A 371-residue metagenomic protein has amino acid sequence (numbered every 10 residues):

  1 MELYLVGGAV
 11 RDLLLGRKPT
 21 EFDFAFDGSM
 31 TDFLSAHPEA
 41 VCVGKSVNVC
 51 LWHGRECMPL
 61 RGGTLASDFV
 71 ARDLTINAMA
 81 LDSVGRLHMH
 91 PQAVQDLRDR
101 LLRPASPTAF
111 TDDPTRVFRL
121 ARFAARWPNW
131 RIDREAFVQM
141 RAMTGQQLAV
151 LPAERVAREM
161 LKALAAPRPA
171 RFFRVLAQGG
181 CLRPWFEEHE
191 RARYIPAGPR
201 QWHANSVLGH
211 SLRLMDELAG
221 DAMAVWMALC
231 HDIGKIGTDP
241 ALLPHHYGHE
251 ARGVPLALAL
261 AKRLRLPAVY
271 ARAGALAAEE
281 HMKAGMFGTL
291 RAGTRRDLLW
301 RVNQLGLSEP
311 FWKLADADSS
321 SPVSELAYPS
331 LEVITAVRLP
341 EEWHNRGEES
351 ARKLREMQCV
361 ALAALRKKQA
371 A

Functional and structural regions predicted by a protein language model:
M1-A371: Catalytic cores of the polymerase beta-like nucleotidyltransferase superfamily and closely associated nucleotide
